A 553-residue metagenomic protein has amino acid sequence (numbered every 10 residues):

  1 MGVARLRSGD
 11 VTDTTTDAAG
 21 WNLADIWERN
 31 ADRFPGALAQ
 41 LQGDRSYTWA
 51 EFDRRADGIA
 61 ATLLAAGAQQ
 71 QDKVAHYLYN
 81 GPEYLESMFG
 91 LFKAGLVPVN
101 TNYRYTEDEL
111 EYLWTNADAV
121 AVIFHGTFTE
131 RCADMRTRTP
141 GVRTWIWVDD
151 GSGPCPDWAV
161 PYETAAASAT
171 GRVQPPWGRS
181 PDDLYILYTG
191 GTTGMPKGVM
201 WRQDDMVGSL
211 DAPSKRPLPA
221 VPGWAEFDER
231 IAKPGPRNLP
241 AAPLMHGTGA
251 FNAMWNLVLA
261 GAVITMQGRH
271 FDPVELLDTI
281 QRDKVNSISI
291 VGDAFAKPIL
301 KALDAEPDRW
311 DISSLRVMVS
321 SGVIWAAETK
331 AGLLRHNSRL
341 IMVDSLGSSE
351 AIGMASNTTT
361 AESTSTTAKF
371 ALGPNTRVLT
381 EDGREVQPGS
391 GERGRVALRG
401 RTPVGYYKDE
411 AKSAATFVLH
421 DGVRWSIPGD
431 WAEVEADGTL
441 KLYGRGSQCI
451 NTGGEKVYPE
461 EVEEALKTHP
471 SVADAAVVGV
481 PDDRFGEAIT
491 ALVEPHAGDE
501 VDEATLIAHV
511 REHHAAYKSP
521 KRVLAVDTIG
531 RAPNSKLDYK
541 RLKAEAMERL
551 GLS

Functional and structural regions predicted by a protein language model:
T12-W21, G153-D183: Flexible, low-complexity linker/hinge segments
A19, G36-G81, L85-F89, T106-E111: Conserved AMP-binding/adenylate-forming core of the ANL superfamily
G36, A167-Y188, G194-M195, M200 (+1 more regions): Conserved pre-ATP/AMP-binding loop-to-beta segment of ANL
T48-A50, L184-L218: Conserved AMP-binding A3 loop
A65-A66, K93-A167, A497: Structural core segment of the AMP-binding/adenylate-forming
Y105-W114, V122-H125, G400, V404-G405 (+5 more regions): AMP-binding/adenylate-forming catalytic core of the ANL superfamily
E163, V258-L259, V285-I290, L300-S365 (+2 more regions): Gly/Ser/Thr-rich phosphate-binding loop
V207-A241, M245-S287, A302, E306: Conserved AMP-binding/adenylation subdomain of ANL enzymes
